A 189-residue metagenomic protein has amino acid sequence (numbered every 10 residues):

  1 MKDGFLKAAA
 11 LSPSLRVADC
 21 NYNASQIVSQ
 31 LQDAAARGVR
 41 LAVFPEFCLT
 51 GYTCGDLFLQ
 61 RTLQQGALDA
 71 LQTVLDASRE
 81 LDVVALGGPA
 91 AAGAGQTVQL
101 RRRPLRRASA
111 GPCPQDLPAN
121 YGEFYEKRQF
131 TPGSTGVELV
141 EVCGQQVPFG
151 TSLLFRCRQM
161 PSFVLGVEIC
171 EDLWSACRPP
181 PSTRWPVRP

Functional and structural regions predicted by a protein language model:
M1-P189: Enzyme catalytic cores with a strong preference for nitrogen-chemistry domains
